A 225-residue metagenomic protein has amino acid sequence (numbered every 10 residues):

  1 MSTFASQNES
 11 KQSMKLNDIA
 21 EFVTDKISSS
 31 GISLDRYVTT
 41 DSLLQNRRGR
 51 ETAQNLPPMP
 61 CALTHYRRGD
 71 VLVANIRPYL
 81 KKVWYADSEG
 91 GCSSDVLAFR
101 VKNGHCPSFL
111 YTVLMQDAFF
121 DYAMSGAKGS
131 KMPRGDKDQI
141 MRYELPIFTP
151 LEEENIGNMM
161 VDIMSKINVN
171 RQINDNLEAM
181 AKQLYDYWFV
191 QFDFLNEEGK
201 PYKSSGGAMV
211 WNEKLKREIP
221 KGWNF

Functional and structural regions predicted by a protein language model:
M1-P58, T149, D175-F225: Amphipathic alpha-helical segments that form coiled-coils or helix-hairpins used for dimerization/assembly
M1-S2, T40-D41, I76, K82 (+2 more regions): Glycine-anchored helix-breaking recognition loops at helix->coil/strand junctions
K11-Q12, L110, Q139-Q183: Amphipathic alpha-helical segments
P57, C61, S165: Conserved aromatic-histidine-acidic binding/catalytic patches
A62-T64, R68-D117: A short beta-sheet element
